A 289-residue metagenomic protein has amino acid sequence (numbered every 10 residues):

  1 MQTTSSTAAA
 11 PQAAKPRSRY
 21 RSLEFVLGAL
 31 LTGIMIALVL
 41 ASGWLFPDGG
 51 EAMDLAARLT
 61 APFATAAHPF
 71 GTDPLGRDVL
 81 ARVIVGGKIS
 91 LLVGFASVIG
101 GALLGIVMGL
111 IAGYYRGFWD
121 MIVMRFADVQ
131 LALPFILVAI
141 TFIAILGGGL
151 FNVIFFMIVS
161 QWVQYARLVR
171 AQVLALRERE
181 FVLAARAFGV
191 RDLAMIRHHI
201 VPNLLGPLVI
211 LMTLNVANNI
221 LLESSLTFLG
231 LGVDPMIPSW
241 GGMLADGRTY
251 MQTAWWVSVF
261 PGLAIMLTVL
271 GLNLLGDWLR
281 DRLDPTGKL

Functional and structural regions predicted by a protein language model:
M1-G50, F126, L204-L205: N-terminal signal-anchor/first transmembrane alpha helix
A8, R58-A61, A217: Short linear motifs in intrinsically disordered
V26, L30, I34-L75, G230-I237: Hydrophobic alpha-helical transmembrane segments of membrane transport/permease proteins and related membrane-embedded
L27, P74-L289: Alpha-helical transmembrane segments of integral membrane proteins, especially multi-pass inner/plasma-membrane
